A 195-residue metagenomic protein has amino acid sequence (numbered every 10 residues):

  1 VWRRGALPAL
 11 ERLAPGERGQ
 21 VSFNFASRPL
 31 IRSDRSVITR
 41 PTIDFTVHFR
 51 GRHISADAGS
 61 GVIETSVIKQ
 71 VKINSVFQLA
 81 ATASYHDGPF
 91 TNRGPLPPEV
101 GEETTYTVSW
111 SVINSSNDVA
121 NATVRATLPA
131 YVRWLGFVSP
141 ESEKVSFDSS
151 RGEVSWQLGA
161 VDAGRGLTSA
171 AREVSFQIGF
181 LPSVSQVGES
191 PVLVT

Functional and structural regions predicted by a protein language model:
V1-T195: Exported/extracytosolic protein signature
